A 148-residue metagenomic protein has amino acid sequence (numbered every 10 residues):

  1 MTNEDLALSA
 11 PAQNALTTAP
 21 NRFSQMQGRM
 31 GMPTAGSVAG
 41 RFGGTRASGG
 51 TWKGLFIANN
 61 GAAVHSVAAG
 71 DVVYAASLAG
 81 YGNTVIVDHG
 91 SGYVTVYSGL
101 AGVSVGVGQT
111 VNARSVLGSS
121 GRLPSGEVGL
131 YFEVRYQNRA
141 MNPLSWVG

Functional and structural regions predicted by a protein language model:
M1-Y81, I86, R135, A140-G148: Extracytoplasmic/periplasmic cell wall- or extracellular glycan-interacting regions that localize and scaffold envelope
F23-Q25, W52-K53, G99-L100, S120 (+1 more regions): Short beta-alpha junctions and helix-cap segments that line functional grooves
G40, N59, Y74, G99-G102 (+1 more regions): A residue-level detector for short acidic-glycine micro-motifs
S66, T84, V105-G108, L117: C-terminal structured domain segments across diverse proteins
A75, G90-T110, R114: Short histidine-centered loop motifs in beta-beta connectors
N83-I86, V96-G99, S119: Residue-level recognition of specific faces of alpha-helices
V107-G148: Conserved, short, structured surface segments that act as functional micro-motifs
